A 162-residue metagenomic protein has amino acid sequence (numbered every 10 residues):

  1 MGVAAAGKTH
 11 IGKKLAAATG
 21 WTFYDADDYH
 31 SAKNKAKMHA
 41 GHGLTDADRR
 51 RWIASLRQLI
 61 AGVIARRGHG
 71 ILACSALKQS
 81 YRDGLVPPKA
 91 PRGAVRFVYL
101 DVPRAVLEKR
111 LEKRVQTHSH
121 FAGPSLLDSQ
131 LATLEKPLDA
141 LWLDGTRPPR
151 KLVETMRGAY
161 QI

Functional and structural regions predicted by a protein language model:
M1-G2: The Walker A (P-loop) glycine that initiates the GxxxxGKT/S ATP-binding motif of P-loop NTPases
A6: ATP-binding Walker
T9: Walker A/P-loop
K13-Q58: Conserved substrate/cofactor phosphate-moiety recognition/catalytic segment in nucleotide-dependent phosphotransferases
T22-Y24, R96, L141-L143: Structural signal for short hydrophobic segments within the conserved structured cores of catalytic domains across
I64, S75-Q116: ATP-dependent NMP and nucleoside kinases share a basic, alpha-helical "lid"
R66-G70: Loop/turn-to-beta-strand initiation segments
Q116-T155: Small-molecule kinase domains that catalyze NTP-dependent phosphoryl transfer to phosphate-bearing small molecules
